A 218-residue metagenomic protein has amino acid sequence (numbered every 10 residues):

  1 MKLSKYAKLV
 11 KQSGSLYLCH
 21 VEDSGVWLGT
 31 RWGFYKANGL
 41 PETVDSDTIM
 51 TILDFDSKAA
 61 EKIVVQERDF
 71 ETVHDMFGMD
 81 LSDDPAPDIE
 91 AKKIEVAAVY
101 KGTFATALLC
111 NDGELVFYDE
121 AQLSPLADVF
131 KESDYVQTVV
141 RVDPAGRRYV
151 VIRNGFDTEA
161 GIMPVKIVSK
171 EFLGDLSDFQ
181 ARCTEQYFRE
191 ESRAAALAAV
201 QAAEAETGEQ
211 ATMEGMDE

Functional and structural regions predicted by a protein language model:
M1-A37: Intrinsically disordered, low-complexity linker/loop segments enriched in Gly/Pro and charged/polar residues
K2-K11, P41-F55: Short, structured "edge-of-domain" segments at secondary-structure transitions
T30-G33, G39, M50-E218: C-terminal functional regions that serve as terminal interaction/effector modules
